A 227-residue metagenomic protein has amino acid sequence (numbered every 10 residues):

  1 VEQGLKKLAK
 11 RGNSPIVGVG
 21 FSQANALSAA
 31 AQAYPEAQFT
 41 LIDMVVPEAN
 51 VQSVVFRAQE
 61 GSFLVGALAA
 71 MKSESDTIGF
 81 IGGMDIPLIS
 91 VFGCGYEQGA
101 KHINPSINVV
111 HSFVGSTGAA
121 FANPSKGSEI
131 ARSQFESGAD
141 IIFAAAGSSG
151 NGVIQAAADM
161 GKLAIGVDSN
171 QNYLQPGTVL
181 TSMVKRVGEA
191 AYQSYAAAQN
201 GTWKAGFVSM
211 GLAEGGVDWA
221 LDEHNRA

Functional and structural regions predicted by a protein language model:
V1-A227: A residue-level marker of the well-folded mature domains of exported/periplasmic proteins
